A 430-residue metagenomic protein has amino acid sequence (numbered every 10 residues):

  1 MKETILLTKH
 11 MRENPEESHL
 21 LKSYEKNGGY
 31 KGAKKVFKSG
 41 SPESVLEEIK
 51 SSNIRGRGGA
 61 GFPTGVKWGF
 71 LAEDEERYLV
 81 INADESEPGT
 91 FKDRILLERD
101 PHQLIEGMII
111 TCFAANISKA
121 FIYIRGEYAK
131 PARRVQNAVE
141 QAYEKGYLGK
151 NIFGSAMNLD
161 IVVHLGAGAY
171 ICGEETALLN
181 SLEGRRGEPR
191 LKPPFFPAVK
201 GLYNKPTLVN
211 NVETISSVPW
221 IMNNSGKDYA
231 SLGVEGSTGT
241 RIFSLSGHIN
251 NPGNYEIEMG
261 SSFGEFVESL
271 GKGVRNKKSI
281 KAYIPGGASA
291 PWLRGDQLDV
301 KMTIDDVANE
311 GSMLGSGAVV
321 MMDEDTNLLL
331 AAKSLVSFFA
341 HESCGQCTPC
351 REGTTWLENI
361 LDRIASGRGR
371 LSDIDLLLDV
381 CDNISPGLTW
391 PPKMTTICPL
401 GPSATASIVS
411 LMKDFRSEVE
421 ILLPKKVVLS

Functional and structural regions predicted by a protein language model:
M1-L46: Cofactor-/ligand-binding subdomain signature composed of acidic, glycine-rich, tryptophan-containing flexible loops
Y24-K31, N82-D93, V199-L202, S244-I249: Gly-rich Lys/Arg/Thr-decorated short loops/hinges at beta-loop-alpha junctions or inter-strand turns that position
G32-I49, E75-R77, A83, K92-L97 (+6 more regions): Ferredoxin-type iron-sulfur electron-transfer modules in oxidoreductases and energy-metabolism complexes
V36-A72, S231, G236, S244 (+3 more regions): Accessory "access/gating" subregions that flank catalytic or transport cores
K50-L71, T111, G168-N180, G184-R186 (+2 more regions): Conserved phosphate/anionic-ligand binding catalytic regions in large, soluble enzymes, centered on
D100-A114: Histidine-anchored nucleotide/phosphate-binding helix
G107-T111, M259-K277: Short amphipathic, charge-patterned alpha-helical segments
A132-M259, G271-G273: Hydrophobic alpha-helical positions that pack around
